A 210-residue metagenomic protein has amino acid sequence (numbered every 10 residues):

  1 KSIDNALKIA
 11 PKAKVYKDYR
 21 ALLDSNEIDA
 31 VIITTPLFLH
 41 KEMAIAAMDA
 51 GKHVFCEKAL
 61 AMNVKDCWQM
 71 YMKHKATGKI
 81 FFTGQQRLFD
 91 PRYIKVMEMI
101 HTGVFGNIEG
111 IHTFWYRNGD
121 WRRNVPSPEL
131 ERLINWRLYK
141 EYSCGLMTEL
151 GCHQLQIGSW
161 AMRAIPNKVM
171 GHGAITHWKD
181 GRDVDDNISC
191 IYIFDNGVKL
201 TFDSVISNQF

Functional and structural regions predicted by a protein language model:
K1-C56, M62-I80: N-terminal glycine-/serine-/threonine-rich beta1-alpha1-beta2 phosphate-ribose binding loop of Rossmann-like
V15, F81, V169, L200-F202: Generic structural signal for residues in well-ordered beta-strands
K17, C56, G171-G173, S204: Short loop/edge segments at beta-strand edges and connector loops that shape dinucleotide/nucleotide cofactor-binding
T35, K58, V64, Q85 (+2 more regions): A cross-domain feature marking catalytic cores of carbohydrate-active enzymes and several ubiquitous metabolic/repair
D49, H74-A76, D183-N187, D195: Short, solvent-exposed loop/turn segments at the edges of secondary structure
T77-T83, R87-R182, C190: Predominantly a Rossmann-like dinucleotide-binding segment in NAD(P)-dependent oxidoreductases
D180-R182, I193-F210: NAD(P)-dinucleotide binding in Rossmann-like oxidoreductases
